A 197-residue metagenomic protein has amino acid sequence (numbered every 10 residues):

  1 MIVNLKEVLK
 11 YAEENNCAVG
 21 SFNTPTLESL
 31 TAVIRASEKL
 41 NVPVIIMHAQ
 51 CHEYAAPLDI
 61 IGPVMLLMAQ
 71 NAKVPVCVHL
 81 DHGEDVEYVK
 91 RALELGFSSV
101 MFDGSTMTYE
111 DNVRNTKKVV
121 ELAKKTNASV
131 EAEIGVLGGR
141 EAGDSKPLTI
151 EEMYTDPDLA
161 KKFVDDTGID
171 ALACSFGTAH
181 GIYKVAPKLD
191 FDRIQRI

Functional and structural regions predicted by a protein language model:
V3-Y11, T26-H52, D59-P75, G83-R196: Alpha/beta enzyme core
N16-V19, K146: Short, basic, glycine/proline-bearing loop/turn elements
